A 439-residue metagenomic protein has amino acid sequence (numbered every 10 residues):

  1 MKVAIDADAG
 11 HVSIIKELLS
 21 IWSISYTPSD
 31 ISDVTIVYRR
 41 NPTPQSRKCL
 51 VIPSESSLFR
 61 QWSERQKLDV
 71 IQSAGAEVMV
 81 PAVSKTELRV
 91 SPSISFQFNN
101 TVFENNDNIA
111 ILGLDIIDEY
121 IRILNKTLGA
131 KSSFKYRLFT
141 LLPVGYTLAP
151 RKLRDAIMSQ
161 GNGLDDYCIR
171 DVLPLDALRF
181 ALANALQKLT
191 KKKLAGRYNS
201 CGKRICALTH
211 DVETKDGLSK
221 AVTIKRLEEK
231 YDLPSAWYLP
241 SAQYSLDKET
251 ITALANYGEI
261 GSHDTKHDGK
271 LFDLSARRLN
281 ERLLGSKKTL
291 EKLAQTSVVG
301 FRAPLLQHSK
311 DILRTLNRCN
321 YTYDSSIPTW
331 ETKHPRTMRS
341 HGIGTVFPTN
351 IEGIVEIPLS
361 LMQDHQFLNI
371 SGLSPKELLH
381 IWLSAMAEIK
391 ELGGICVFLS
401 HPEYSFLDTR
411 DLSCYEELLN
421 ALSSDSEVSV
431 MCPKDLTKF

Functional and structural regions predicted by a protein language model:
M1-L246, K292, K310, C319 (+3 more regions): Terminal accessory/targeting
I251-L254, A276-R278, T315, M338-G342: Short low-complexity, flexible loop/linker segments enriched in glycine and/or proline with clustered acidic
Y257-H267, N320-T337: Acidic, His- and aromatic-enriched active-site or binding-groove loops in soluble protein domains that engage sugars
D268-L274: A short acidic, helix-capping loop that chelates divalent metal ions and anchors anionic groups
F272, S297-V299, L305-T315, T322-W330: Active-site-proximal binding-pocket segments
L279-L290: An active-site-proximal "capping" alpha-helix that borders the catalytic cofactor pocket
I343-F347: Short, conserved micro-motifs composed of acidic
